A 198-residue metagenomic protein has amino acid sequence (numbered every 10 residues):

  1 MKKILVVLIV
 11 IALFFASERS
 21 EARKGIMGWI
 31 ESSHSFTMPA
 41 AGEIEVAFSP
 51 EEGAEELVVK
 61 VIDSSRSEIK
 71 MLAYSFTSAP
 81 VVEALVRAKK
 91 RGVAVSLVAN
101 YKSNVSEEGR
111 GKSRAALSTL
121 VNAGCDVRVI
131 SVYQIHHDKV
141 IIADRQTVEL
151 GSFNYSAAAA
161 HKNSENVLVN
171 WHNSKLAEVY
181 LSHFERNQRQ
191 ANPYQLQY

Functional and structural regions predicted by a protein language model:
K2-P50, E55-E56, S103-G111, S182-Y198: Short, small/polar-rich loop/turn modules that mediate ligand/substrate recognition or access, typified
K3, A94, I135-H137: Short histidine
R23-M27, H34-S35, A143, T147-Y198: Signature of lipid phosphatidyltransferase scaffolds
M38-A40, D63, K90, L120-N122 (+3 more regions): Extracellular/periplasmic catalytic domains that process cell-envelope and extracellular macromolecules
E45-A47, K70-A73, S96-A99, R128-V129 (+3 more regions): Structural recognition of the beta-strand scaffold that forms the well-ordered cores of secreted hydrolase catalytic
V58-N122: Primarily the HKD phosphodiesterase
S75-A79, Y101-V105, Y133-H136, T147-V148 (+2 more regions): Solvent-exposed loop/turn segments at secondary-structure junctions within structured extracellular/periplasmic domains
